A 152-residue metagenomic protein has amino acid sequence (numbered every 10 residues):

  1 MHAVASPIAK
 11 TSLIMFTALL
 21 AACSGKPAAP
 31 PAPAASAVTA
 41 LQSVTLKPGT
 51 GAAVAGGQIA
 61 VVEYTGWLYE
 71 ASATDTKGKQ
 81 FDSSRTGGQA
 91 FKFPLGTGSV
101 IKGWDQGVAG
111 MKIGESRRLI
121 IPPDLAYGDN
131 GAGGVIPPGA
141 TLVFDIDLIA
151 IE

Functional and structural regions predicted by a protein language model:
H2-E152: Cross-family detector of peptidyl-prolyl cis-trans isomerase
